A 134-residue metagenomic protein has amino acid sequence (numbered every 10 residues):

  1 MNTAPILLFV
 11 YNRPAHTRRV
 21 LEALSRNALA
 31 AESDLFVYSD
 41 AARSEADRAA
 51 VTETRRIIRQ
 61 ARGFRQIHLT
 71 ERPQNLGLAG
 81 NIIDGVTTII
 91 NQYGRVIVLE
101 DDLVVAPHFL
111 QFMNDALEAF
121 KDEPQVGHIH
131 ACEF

Functional and structural regions predicted by a protein language model:
L7-L8: Short hydrophobic beta-strand elements that form part of the catalytic alpha/beta core underpinning NDP-sugar/donor
R13-A28: Short, well-formed alpha-helical segments that are part of the catalytic scaffolds of diverse glycosyltransferases
L24-T70: Acidic donor-binding segment of Leloir-type glycosyltransferases
Y38, R72, H128-C132: Short glycine/serine/threonine-enriched helix-capping/active-site loop that flanks the nucleotide-sugar donor pocket
Q74-N81: A short, glycine-/small-residue-rich helix N-cap motif at loop->alpha-helix starts within glycosyltransferase
I83-R95: Active-site nucleotide-sugar/metal-binding loop of Leloir-type enzymes
Y93-V104: Short beta-strand-to-loop acidic/aromatic patch adjacent to the donor-nucleotide binding site
H108-F134: Conserved donor NDP-sugar-binding/catalytic core segment of glycosyltransferases
